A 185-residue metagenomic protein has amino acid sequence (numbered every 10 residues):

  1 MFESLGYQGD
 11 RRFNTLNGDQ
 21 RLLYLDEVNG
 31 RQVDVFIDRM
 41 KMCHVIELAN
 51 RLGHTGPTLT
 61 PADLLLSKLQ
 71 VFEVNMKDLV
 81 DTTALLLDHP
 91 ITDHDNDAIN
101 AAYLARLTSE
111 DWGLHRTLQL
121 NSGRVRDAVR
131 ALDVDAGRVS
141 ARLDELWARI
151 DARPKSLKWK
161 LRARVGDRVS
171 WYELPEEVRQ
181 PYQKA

Functional and structural regions predicted by a protein language model:
M1-F2, T82: Catalytic metal-binding acidic patch
F2-C43: Conserved catalytic core of two-metal-ion nucleotidyltransferases
V28-R31, K41-I46, R51-P57, P61-A185: The feature captures the alpha-helical scaffold/lid subdomain characteristic of nucleotidyltransferase
